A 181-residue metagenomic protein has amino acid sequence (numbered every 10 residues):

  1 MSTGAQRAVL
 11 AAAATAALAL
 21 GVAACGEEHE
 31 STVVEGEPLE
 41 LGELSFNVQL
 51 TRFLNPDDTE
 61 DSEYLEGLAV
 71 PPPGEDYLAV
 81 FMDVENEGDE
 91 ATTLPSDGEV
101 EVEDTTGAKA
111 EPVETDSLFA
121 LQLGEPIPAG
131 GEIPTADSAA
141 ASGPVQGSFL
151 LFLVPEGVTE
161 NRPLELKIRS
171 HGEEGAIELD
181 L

Functional and structural regions predicted by a protein language model:
M1-A12: Bacterial N-terminal signal peptides that target proteins for export
S2-G4, L18-G21, C25-L181: Conserved functional micro-motifs across diverse proteins
